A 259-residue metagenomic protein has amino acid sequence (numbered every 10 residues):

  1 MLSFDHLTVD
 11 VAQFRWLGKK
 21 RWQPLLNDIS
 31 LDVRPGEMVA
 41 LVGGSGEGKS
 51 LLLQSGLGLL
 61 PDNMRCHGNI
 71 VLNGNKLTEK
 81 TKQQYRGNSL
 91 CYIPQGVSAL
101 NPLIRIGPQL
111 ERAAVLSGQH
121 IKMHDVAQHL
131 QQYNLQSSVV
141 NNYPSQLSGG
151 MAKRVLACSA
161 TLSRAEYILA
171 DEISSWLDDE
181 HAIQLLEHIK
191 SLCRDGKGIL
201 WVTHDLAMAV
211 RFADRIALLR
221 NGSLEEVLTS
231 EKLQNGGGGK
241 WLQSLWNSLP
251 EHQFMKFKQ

Functional and structural regions predicted by a protein language model:
N63, K76-C91, L116, L233-G237: ABC ATPase NBD coupling module
G96, P102-L116: Q-loop/switch helix immediately C-terminal to the Walker
Y143-L147, M151: Conserved ABC ATPase signature
A160-T161: ABC ATPase C-loop
T203-H204: H-loop/switch region of ABC-family ATPase nucleotide-binding domains
A209-R211: A short, surface-exposed alpha-helical micro-motif characterized by mixed small hydrophobic and charged/polar residues
Q234-Q259: C-terminal boundary and immediately downstream tail of ABC-type ATPase nucleotide-binding domains
